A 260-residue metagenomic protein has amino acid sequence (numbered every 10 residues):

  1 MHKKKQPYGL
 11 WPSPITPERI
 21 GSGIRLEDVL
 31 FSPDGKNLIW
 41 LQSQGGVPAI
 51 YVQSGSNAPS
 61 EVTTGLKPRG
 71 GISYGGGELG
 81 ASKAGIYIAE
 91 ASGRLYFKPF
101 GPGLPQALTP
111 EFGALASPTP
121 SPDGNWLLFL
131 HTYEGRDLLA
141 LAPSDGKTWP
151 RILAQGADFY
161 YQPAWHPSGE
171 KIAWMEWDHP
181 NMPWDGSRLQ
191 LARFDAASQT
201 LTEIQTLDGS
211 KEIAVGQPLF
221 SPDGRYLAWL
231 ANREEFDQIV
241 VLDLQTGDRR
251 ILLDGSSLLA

Functional and structural regions predicted by a protein language model:
M1-S13, L138: Blade/loop signatures of beta-propeller domains
P14-G21, S60-G70, L104-P110, W149-A154 (+3 more regions): A short beta-strand motif characteristic of beta-propeller blades
P14-Y51, G71-E78: Beta-strand-rich domains and repeat architectures in extracellular enzymes and scaffolds, especially beta-propellers
P33-D34, A81-K83, P122-D123, P167-S168 (+1 more regions): Residue-level detector of Asp-centered blade-edge/turn motifs that repeat once per structural unit in beta-propeller
L41-Y51, K67-S73, Y87-Y96, P110-L115 (+6 more regions): A flexible loop/linker signature enriched in serine peptidases of the S9 family
S54-N57, P99-G103, P143-K147, F194-A197 (+1 more regions): Short loop/turn segments that connect beta-strands within beta-propeller blades
